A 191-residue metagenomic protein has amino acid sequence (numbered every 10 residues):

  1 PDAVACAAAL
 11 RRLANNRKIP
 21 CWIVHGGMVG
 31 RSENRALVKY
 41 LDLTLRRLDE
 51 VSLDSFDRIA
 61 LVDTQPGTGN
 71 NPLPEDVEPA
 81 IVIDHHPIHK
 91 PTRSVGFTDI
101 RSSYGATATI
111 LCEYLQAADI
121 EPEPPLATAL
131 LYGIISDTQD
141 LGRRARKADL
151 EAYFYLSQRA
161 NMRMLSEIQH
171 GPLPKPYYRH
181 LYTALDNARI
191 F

Functional and structural regions predicted by a protein language model:
P1, A8-N15, I19, K90-F191: A structured phosphate/pyrophosphate-recognition subdomain
P1-L53: Anionic-ligand anchoring segments at beta-strand to alpha-helix junctions in alpha/beta enzyme folds, i.e., glycine
C21-I23, A80, L130: Hydrophobic/aromatic residues located in beta-strands of well-ordered beta-sheets within soluble catalytic
I23-H25, L61, V82-I83, P122-P124: General beta-strand structural signal in soluble alpha/beta enzymes
G27, D84, S103: Residues at the C-termini of beta-strands that transition into short coil/loop
G30-R31, D54-S55, L131, L173: Short secondary-structure capping/turn micro-motifs that flank functional sites
E33, F56-A60, Y177-Y178: Short, solvent-exposed polar/charged micro-motifs at secondary-structure junctions
K39, L43-F97: Active-site cofactor/cluster-binding pocket
